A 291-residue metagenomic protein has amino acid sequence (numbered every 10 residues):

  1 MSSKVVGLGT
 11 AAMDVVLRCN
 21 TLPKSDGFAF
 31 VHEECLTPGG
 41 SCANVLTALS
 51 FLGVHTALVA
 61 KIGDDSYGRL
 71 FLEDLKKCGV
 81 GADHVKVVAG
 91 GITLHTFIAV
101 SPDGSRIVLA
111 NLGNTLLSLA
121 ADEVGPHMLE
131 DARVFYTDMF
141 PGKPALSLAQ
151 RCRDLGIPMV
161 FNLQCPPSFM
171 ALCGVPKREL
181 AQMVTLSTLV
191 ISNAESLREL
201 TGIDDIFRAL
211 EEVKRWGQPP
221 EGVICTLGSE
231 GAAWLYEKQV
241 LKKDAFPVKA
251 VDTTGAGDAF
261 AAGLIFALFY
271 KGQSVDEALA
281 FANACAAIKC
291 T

Functional and structural regions predicted by a protein language model:
M1-K61, S66-V80, K249-V251: Glycine-rich phosphate/adenosyl-contacting loop at the front of the ribokinase-like
M1-V6, I203-T291: Conserved phosphate-binding/catalytic region of the ribokinase-like
E33, V59-D64, D83-T93, E212-K214 (+1 more regions): Beta-strand->loop->alpha-helix junctions that form or flank phosphate-binding loops in nucleotide-handling enzymes
L49, N193, G257: Short, conserved phosphate/pyrophosphate- and ester-handling motifs at nucleotide-, phospho-/glycolipid
S50, R153, F269: Gly/Ala-rich phosphate-binding loop of Rossmann-like dinucleotide-binding domains, activating on the conserved
V87-V88, I98-M139, K143: Conserved phosphate-binding/catalytic loop of the ribokinase/pfkB sugar-kinase fold
K143-R151, E179-Q182: A short acidic, amphipathic alpha-helical/loop segment
L155-P158, L163-K242: Conserved phosphate/ATP/ADP-binding segment of small-molecule kinases
